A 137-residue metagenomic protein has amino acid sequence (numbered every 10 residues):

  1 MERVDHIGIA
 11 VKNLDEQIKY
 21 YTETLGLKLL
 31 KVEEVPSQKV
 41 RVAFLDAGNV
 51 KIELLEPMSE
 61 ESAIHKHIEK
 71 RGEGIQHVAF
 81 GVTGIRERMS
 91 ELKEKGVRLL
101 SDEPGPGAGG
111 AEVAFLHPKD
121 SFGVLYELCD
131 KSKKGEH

Functional and structural regions predicted by a protein language model:
R3-D5, L27-K39, M58-Q76, K95-V113 (+1 more regions): A cross-kingdom feature marking solvent-exposed beta-strand/loop segments within repeated, beta-rich binding/scaffold
V4, Y21, L45, I52-L55 (+4 more regions): Short, structured motif recognition centered on aromatic/hydrophobic residues
V4-N13, A43-D46, H65-E91, A114: Vicinal oxygen chelate
N13, N49, M58, V82-G84 (+2 more regions): Non-catalytic surface loops within mature trypsin-like serine protease
D15-K28, E94-K95: Amphipathic alpha-helical segments
Q17, K28, I52, E60-A63 (+2 more regions): Short loop/beta submotifs within extracellular cysteine-rich repeat domains
V35-K51: C-terminal "cap" of GNAT-fold acetyltransferases
A43-F44, F80, M89-H137: Vicinal oxygen chelate
